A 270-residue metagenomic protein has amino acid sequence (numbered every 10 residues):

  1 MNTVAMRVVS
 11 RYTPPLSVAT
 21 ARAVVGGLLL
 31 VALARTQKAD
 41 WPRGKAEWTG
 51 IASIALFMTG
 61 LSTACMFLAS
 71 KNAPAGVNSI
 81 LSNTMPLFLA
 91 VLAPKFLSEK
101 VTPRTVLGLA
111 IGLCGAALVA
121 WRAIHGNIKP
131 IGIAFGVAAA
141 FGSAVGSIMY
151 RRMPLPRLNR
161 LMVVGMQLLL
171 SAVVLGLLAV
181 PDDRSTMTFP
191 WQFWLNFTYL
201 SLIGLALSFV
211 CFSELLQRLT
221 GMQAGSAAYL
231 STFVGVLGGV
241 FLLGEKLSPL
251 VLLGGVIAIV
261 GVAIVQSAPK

Functional and structural regions predicted by a protein language model:
M1-A5, V31-S82, L118, S201-L219: Specific transmembrane alpha-helical segments of multi-pass solute transporters/efflux pumps, especially DMT/EamA
V4, V31, A55-G60, A64 (+9 more regions): Hydrophobic/small/kink-forming positions within alpha-helical transmembrane segments of polytopic membrane proteins
V9, V18, R22, A69 (+6 more regions): Hydrophobic/aromatic residues within transmembrane alpha-helices of multi-pass small-molecule transporters
Y12-T20, R43-T49, W121-G142, V180-Y199 (+1 more regions): Juxtamembrane helix-entry segments on the extracytoplasmic side of multipass membrane proteins
P15-L16, G27-L30, L89-A90, G126-D183 (+2 more regions): Transmembrane alpha-helical segments that form core, pore/gating elements of small-molecule transporters/exporters
A19-A21, T63, N78-T84, M149-A172 (+1 more regions): Helix-helix packing/entry segments at the starts of transmembrane helices
L30, L92, V101-R122, A140 (+4 more regions): Hydrophobic transmembrane alpha-helices of multi-pass small-molecule transport proteins
A46-I54, V101-L113, G132-I133, R157-Q167: Cytoplasmic-side transmembrane-helix entry/capping segments in multi-pass membrane proteins
